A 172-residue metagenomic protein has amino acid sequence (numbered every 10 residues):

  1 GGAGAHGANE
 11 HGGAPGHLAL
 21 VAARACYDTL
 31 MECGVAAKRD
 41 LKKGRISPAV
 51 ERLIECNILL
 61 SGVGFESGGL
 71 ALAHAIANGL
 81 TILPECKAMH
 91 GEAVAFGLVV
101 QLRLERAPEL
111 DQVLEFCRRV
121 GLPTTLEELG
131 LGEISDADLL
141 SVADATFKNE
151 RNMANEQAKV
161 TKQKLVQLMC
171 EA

Functional and structural regions predicted by a protein language model:
G1-A5: Conserved anion/nucleotide-ligand pocket segment
G7-R119: Active-site segments that bind and position negatively charged phosphate/pyrophosphate groups
A107-A172: C-terminal charged capping/lid subdomain of soluble metabolic enzymes
